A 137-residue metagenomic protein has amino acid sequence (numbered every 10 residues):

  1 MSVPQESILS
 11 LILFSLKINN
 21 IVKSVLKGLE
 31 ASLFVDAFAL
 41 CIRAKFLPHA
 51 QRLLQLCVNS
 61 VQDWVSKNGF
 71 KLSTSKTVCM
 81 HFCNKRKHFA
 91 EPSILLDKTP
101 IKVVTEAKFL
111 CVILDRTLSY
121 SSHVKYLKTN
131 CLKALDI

Functional and structural regions predicted by a protein language model:
M1-V3, F38-D63, S119: Catalytic palm subdomain of template-directed nucleic-acid polymerases, centered on the conserved carboxylate motif
E6, L11, F34-A39, V65 (+2 more regions): Short, conserved catalytic/metal-binding micro-motifs enriched in Asp/Glu and His
L11-C41: Active-site palm subdomain of RNA-directed nucleic acid polymerases
L13-K17, L53-C57, A134: Hydrophobic alpha-helical membrane-association signature
V22, Q62-S66, L132-D136: Structural signal for well-ordered, non-membrane alpha-helices
A31, Q51-L54, V58, L72 (+2 more regions): Hydrophobic packing residues in well-ordered alpha-helices of helical domains and bundles
L56, F70-E106: Short, conserved micro-motifs composed of acidic
T99-I137: Basic, alpha-helical interaction scaffolds
